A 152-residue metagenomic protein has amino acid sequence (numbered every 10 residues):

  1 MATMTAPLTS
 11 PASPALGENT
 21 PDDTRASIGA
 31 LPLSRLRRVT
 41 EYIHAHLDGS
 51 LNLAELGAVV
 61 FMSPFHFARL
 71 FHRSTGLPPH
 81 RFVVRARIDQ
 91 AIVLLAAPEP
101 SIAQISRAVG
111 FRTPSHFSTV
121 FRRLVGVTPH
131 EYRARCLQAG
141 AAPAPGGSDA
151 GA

Functional and structural regions predicted by a protein language model:
M1-A12: N-terminal acidic, proline/glycine-rich, low-complexity intrinsically disordered segments
P7, L16, T119-A152: …primarily DNA-binding HTH/wHTH and HhH modules…
P14-S27, R38, S50-R85, S106-E131: Basic/polar phosphate-binding segments, predominantly the helix-turn-helix DNA-binding elements of transcriptional
R35: Charged catalytic carboxylate motif
E41, A45-A54, R73-R112, R135-A152: Terminal helix-turn-helix DNA-binding modules in bacterial transcription factors
